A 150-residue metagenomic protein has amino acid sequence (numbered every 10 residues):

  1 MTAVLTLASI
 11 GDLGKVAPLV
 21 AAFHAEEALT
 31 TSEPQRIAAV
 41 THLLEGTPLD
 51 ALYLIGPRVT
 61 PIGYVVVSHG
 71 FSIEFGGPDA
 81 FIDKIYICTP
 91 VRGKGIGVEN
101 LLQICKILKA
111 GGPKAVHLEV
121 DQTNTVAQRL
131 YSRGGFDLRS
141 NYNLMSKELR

Functional and structural regions predicted by a protein language model:
T2-V4: Extreme N-terminal starter segment of soluble prokaryotic enzymes
L7-G14, P18-G77, D83, C88 (+3 more regions): Acetyl-CoA-dependent GNAT
G70-S72, P90, T123-T125, R150: Short coil/turn motifs at secondary-structure junctions
Y86, H117-E119, S146: Short aromatic/hydrophobic contact patches that present stacked aromatics for nucleic-acid/ligand binding
I87, G93-K106, R129, R133: Conserved acetyl-CoA-binding loop-helix of GNAT-fold acetyltransferases
V98, Q122-N141, K147: Conserved active-site alpha-helix within GNAT-family acetyltransferase domains
K109-E119: Conserved GNAT acetyl-CoA-binding A-motif
